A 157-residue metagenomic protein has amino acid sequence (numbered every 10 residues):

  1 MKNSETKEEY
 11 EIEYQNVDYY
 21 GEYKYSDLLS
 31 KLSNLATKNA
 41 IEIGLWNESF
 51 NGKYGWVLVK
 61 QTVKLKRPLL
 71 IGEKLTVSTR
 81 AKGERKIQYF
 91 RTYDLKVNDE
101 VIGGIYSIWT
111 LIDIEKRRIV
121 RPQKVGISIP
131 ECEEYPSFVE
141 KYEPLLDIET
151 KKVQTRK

Functional and structural regions predicted by a protein language model:
M1-L58, I108-K157: Hot-dog-fold acyl-thioester-processing enzymes
T62-N98: Hydrophobic beta-sheet segments that form the core/acyl-binding groove of ACP/CoA-dependent acyl-chain-processing
I105: Conserved GNAT-family N-acetyltransferase fold
